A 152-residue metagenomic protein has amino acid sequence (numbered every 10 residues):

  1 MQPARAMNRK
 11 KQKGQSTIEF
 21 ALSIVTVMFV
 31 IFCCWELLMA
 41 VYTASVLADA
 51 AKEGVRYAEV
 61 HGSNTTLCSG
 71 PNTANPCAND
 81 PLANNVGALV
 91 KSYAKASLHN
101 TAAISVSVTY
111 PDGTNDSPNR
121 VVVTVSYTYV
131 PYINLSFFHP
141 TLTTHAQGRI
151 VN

Functional and structural regions predicted by a protein language model:
Q2-G87: Alpha-helical assembly-interface signal, strongest on the long, hydrophobic N-terminal helix that forms
N85-K95: Short, non-transmembrane alpha-helical segments in secretory-pathway proteins
Y93-I104: Short secondary-structure junctions
A103-N115: Short amphipathic beta-strand and strand-loop transition segments with alternating hydrophobic
N115-V122: A short, glycine/Asx- and small/polar-enriched loop/turn that sits immediately N-terminal to a beta-strand
T124-N152: Low-complexity, S/T/G/P-rich flexible repeat/linker segments used as non-globular hinges and stalks within
